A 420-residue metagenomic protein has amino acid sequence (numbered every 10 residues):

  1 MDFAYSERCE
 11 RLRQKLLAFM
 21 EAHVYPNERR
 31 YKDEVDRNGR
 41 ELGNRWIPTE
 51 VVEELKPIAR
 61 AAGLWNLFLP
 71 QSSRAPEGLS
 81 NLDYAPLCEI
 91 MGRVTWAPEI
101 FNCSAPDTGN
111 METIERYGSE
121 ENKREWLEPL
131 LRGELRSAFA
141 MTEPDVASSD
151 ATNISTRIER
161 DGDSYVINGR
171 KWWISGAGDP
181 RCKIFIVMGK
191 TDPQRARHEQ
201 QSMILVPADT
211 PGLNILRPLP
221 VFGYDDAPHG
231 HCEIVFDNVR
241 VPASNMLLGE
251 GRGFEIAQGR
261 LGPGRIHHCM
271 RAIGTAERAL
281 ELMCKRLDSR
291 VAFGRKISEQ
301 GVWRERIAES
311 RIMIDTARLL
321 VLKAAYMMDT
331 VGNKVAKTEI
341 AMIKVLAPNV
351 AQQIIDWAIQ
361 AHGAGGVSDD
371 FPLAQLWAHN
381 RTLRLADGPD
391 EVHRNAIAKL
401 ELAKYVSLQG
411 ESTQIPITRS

Functional and structural regions predicted by a protein language model:
M1-T95, S104, Y117-N122, P129-E134 (+4 more regions): Alpha-helical interface subdomain recognition
A75-L79, S148, I215, N245-E250: Cytochrome P450 core scaffold surrounding the K-helix E-X-X-R motif and the conserved "meander" helix-loop region
F101-E121, D150: N-terminal glycine-rich flavin-associated loop
G133-T142: A short, Trp-centered hydrophobic/proline-enriched beta-strand micro-motif
D145-S149, S175-P180, P193-R195, F222-G230: Short Gly/Pro-enriched turn/cap motifs at secondary-structure boundaries
N153, P211-R240: Flexible, small-/acidic-enriched active-site or ligand-binding loops
S155-R157: Short, surface-exposed charged micro-motifs
D163-S164, N168-L216: A short core secondary-structure module
